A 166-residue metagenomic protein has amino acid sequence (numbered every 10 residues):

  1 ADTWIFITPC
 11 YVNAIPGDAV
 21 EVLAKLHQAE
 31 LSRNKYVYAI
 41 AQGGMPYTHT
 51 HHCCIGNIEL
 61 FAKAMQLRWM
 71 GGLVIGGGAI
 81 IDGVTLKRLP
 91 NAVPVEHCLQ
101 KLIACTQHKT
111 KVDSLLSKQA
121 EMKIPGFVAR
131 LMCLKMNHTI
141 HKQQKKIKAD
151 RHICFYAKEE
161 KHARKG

Functional and structural regions predicted by a protein language model:
A1-Q66: Helix-loop-strand module that forms the ligand-binding subsite of alpha/beta enzymes
T3, T8, T48-T50, T85 (+3 more regions): Residue-identity detector for threonine
I5-I7, I15, I40, I55-I58 (+7 more regions): Weak global preference for isoleucine
R33-Y36, I40-G43, Q66-L86, R130-Q144: Contiguous hydrophobic segments
C54-L115: Active-site/pore-lining binding-face segments in mid-to-C-terminal subdomains
P90-G166: C-terminal and late-domain segments of enzyme folds
